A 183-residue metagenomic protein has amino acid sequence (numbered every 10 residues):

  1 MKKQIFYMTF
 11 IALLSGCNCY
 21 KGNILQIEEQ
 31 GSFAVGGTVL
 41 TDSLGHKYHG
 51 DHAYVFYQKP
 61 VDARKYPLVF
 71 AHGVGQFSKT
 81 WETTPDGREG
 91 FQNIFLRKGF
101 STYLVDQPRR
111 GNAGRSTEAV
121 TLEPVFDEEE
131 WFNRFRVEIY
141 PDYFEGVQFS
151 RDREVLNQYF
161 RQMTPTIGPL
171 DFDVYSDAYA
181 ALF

Functional and structural regions predicted by a protein language model:
K2-M8: Sec-dependent signal peptide recognition, specifically the positively charged N-region followed immediately by
S15-G16: C-terminal motif of bacterial Sec signal peptides marking the signal peptidase cleavage site
Y20-A63: N-terminal cap/lid segment of alpha/beta-hydrolase-fold proteins
K65-G73: Short beta-strand element of the alpha/beta-hydrolase
K65-Y66, T80-E82, G114-T117: Short, solvent-exposed loop/turn and secondary-structure capping segments
H72-T84: Active-site glycine-rich loops that stabilize anionic/oxyanionic intermediates across multiple enzyme folds
R88-G114: Conserved alpha/beta-hydrolase
E118-F183: Alpha/beta-hydrolase active-site loop
